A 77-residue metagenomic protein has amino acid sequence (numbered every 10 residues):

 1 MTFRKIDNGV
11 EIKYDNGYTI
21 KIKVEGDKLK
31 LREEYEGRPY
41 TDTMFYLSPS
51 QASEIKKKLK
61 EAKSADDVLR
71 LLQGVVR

Functional and structural regions predicted by a protein language model:
T2-R38: N-terminal acidic leader/helix
Y35-R77: Mixed-charge, Lys/Arg-enriched low-complexity segments
